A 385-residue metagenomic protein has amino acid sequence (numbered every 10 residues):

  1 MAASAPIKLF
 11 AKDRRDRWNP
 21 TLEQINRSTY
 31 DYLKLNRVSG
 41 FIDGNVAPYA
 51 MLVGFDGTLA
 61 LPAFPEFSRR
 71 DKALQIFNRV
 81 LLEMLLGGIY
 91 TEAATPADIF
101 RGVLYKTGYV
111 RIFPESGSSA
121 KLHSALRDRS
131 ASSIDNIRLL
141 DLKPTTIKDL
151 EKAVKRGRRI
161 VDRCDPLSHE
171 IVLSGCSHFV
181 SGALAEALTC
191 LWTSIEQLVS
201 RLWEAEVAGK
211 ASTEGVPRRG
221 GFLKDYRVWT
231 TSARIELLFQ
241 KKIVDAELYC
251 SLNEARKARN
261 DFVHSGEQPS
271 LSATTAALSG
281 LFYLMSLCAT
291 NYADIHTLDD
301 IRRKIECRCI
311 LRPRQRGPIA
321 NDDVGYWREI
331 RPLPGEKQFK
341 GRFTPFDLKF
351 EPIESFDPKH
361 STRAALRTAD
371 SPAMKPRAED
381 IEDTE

Functional and structural regions predicted by a protein language model:
M1-N36, F41, E115-G117, K121 (+4 more regions): Polyanionic, low-complexity intrinsically disordered segments
M1-P96: Long, contiguous, compositionally biased segments that the model treats as domain-scale units
I76-G88, L173, S177, T193 (+3 more regions): Short, hydrophobic/amphipathic alpha-helical patches that form generic packing surfaces within helical domains
R79-R127, D294-R308: Short glycine-rich, low-complexity/disordered patches
E83, G87-T91, I160, H178 (+7 more regions): Surface-exposed polar/charged interaction patches
G88-T95, L202-E206, K210, V263-S270 (+1 more regions): Long, hydrophobic, amphipathic alpha-helical segments used as structural scaffolds
R101-E247: Helix-loop junctions and short alpha-helical segments
L167-H178, S251-S265: Solvent-exposed, amphipathic alpha-helical segments
